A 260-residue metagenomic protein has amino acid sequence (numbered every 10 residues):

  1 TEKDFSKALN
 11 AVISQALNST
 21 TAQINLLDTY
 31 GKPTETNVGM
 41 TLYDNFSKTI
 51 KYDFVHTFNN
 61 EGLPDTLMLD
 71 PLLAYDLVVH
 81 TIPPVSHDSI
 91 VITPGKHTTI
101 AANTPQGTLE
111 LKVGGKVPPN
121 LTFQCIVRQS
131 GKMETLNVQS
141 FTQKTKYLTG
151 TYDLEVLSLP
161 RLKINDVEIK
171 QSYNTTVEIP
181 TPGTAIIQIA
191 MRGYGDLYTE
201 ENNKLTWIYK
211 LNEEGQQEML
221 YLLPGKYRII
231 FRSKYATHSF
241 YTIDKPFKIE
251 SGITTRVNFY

Functional and structural regions predicted by a protein language model:
T1-L27: C-terminal helix of von Willebrand factor
T20-Y30, G107-K116, T184-M191: A short, amphipathic beta-strand motif
T21, E35-G39, A74, T108 (+4 more regions): Exposed beta-strand and adjacent loop surfaces of beta-rich binding modules that mediate intermolecular recognition
Y30-Y52, G115-E134, M191-I208: Short, ordered, surface-exposed loop/turn motifs in non-cytosolic proteins
D53-E61, I90-I92, K132-Q139, V167-I169 (+1 more regions): Short beta-strand segments within Ig-like beta-sandwich modules, predominantly Fibronectin type-III
F58-D76, H80-P84, T104, Q139-R161 (+1 more regions): Short Pro-Gly-centered beta-turn/loop motif in secreted/extracellular proteins
T81-Q106, L159-P182, K234-Y260: Structured interaction patches on ligand/partner-binding surfaces of diverse proteins
G183-F231: Intrinsically disordered, low-complexity segments enriched in Gly and acidic/Ser/Thr residues that form flexible
